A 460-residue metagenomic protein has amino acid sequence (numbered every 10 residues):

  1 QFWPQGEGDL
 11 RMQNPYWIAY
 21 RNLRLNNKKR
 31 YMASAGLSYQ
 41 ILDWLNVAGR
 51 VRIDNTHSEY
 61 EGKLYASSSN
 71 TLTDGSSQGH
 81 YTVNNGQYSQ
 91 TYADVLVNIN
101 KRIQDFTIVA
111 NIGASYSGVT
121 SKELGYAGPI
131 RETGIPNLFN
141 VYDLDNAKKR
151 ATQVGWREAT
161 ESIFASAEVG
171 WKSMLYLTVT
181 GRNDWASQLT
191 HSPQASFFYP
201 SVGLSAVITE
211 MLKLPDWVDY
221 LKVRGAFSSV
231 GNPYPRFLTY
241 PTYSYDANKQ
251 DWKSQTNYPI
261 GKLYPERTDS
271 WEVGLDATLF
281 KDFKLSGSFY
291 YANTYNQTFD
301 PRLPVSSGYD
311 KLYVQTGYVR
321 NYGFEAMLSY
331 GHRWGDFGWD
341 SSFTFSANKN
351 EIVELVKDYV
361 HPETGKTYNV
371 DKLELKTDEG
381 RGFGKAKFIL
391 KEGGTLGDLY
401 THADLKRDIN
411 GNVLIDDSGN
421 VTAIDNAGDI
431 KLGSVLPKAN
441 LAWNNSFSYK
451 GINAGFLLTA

Functional and structural regions predicted by a protein language model:
Q1-W17, G62-G79, K122-A151, L238-P259 (+3 more regions): Surface-exposed loop/turn segments flanking beta-strands in extracellular/periplasmic regions
A19-N22, N26, Y31, D143-F164 (+3 more regions): Outer-membrane beta-barrel signature, preferentially recognizing the C-terminal barrel domain of Gram-negative
R30, Y65, T71, G75-M174 (+2 more regions): Outer-membrane beta-barrel transmembrane domain signature of Gram-negative proteins, especially the mid-to-C-terminal
Q40-L42, R102-Q104, K172, T209-M211 (+7 more regions): Outer-membrane beta-barrel channels and translocator barrels
V47-V51, I108-I112, L177-V179, L214 (+8 more regions): Transmembrane beta-strands of outer-membrane beta-barrel proteins
I53-E59, A114-T120, T152, G181-S187 (+7 more regions): Transmembrane beta-strands of outer-membrane beta-barrel pores
G125-A127, V314, R333-V435: Conserved small-residue
P265-G308, S346: Membrane-embedded beta-barrel scaffold of Gram-negative outer-membrane proteins
